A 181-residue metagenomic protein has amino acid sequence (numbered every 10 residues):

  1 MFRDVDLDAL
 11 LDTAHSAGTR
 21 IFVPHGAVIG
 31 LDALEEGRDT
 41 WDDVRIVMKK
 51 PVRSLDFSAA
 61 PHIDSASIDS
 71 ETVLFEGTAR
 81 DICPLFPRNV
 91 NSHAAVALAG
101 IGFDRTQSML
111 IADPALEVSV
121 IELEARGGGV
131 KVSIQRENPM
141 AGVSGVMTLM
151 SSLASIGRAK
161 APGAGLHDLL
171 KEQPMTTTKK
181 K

Functional and structural regions predicted by a protein language model:
M1-R20: Rossmann-fold NAD(P)-binding glycine/threonine-rich loop
T19-V23, A27-K181: Active-site-lining helix/loop region of Rossmann-like oxidoreductase modules
